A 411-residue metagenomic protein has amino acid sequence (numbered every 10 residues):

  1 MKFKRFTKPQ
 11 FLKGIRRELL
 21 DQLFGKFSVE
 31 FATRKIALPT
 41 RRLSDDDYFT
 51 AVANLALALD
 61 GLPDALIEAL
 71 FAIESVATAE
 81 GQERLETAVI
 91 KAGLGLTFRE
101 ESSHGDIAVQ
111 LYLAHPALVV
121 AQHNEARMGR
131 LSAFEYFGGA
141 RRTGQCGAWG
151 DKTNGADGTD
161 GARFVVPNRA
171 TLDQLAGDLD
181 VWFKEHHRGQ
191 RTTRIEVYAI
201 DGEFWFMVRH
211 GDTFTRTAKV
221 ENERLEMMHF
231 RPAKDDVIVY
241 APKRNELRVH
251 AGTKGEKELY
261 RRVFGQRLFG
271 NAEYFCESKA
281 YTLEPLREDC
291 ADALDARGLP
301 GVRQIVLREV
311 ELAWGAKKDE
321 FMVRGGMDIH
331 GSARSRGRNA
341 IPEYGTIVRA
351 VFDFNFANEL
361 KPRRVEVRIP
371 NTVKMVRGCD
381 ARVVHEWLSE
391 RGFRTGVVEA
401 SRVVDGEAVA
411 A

Functional and structural regions predicted by a protein language model:
M1-A411: Intrinsically disordered, low-complexity, charge-rich terminal extensions of nucleic-acid-associated complexes
